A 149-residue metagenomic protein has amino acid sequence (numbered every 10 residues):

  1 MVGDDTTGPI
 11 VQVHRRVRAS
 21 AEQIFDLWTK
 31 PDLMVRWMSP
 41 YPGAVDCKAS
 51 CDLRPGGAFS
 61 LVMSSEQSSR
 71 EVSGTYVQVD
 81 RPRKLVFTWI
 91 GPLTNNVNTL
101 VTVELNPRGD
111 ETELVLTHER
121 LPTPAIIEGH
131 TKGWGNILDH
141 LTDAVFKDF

Functional and structural regions predicted by a protein language model:
M1-A44: Hydrophobic ligand-binding cavity/cleft-lining segments
G8-H14, A21, D46, A58 (+4 more regions): Intrinsic-disorder/low-complexity, polar/charged segments enriched in Ser/Thr/Lys/Arg/Asp/Glu/Gln
I10, V86-N136: Beta-strand/loop substructures that line and gate deep hydrophobic ligand-binding cavities in soluble
Q12-V13, D32-S69, F149: Short beta-edge strand/loop motif at the mouth of beta-sheet-based domains
R15, A49, V72-V77, T99-N106: Hydrophobic/aromatic beta-strand elements that line small-molecule binding cavities or substrate pockets in beta-rich
I24, M34, F59, Y76 (+4 more regions): Hydrophobic pocket/interface hotspot
V79-D80, G109: A generic structural motif
D143-F149: Short, highly charged C-terminal tails/helix-capping segments
